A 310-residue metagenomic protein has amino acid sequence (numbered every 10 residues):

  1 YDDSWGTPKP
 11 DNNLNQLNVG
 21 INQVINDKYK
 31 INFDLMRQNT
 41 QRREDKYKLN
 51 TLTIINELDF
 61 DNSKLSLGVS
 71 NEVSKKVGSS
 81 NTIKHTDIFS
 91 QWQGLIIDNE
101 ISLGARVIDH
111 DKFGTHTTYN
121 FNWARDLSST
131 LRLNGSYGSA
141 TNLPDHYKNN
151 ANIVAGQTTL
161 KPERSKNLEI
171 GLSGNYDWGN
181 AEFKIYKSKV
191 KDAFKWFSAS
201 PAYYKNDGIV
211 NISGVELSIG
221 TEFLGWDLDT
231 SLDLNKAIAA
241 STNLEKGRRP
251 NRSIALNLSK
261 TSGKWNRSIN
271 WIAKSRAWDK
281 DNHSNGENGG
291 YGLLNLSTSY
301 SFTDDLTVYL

Functional and structural regions predicted by a protein language model:
Y1, V24-F33, F60-L67, D98-L103 (+5 more regions): Repeated loop/turn-to-beta-strand initiation elements of outer-membrane beta-barrel proteins
Y1-D2, D34-T40, G68-S74, R106-H110 (+8 more regions): Outer-membrane beta-barrel pore domains and translocons
Y1-K75, A181-E182: Outer-membrane beta-barrel domain signature, strongest for Gram-negative TonB-dependent receptors and also present
T7-L17, V24, D45-N50, K112-G114 (+6 more regions): Outer-membrane beta-barrel signature, preferentially recognizing the C-terminal barrel domain of Gram-negative
V19-Q23, I54-L58, S90-G94, F121-R125 (+4 more regions): Residues on the lipid-exposed face of transmembrane beta-strands in outer-membrane beta-barrel proteins
N62, L95-I101, A181, Y186-K189 (+1 more regions): Gram-negative outer-membrane beta-barrel transporters
K64-E72, V77-D111, H116-N120, D229: Surface-exposed extracellular loop regions of Gram-negative outer-membrane beta-barrel proteins
R276-W278, S299-L310: C-terminal beta-signal and adjacent terminal beta-strands/loops of Gram-negative outer-membrane beta-barrel proteins
